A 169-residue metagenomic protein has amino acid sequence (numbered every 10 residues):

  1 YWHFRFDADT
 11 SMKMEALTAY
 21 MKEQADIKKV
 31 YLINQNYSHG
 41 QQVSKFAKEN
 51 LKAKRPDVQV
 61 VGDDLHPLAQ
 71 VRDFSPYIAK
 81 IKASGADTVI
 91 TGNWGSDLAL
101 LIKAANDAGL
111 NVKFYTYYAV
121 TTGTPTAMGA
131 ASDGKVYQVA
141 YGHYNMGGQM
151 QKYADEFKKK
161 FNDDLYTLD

Functional and structural regions predicted by a protein language model:
W2-G109, Y144-K152: Extracellular/periplasmic Venus flytrap/periplasmic-binding protein
I102-D169: Extracellular/periplasmic periplasmic-binding protein-like sensory domains
